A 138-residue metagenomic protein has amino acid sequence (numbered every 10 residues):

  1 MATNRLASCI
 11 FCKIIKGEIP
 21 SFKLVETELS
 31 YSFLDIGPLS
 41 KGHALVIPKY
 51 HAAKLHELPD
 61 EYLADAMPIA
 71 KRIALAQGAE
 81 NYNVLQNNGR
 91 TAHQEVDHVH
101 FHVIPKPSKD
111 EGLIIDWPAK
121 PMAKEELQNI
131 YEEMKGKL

Functional and structural regions predicted by a protein language model:
M1-L138: HIT superfamily nucleotide-processing domains
